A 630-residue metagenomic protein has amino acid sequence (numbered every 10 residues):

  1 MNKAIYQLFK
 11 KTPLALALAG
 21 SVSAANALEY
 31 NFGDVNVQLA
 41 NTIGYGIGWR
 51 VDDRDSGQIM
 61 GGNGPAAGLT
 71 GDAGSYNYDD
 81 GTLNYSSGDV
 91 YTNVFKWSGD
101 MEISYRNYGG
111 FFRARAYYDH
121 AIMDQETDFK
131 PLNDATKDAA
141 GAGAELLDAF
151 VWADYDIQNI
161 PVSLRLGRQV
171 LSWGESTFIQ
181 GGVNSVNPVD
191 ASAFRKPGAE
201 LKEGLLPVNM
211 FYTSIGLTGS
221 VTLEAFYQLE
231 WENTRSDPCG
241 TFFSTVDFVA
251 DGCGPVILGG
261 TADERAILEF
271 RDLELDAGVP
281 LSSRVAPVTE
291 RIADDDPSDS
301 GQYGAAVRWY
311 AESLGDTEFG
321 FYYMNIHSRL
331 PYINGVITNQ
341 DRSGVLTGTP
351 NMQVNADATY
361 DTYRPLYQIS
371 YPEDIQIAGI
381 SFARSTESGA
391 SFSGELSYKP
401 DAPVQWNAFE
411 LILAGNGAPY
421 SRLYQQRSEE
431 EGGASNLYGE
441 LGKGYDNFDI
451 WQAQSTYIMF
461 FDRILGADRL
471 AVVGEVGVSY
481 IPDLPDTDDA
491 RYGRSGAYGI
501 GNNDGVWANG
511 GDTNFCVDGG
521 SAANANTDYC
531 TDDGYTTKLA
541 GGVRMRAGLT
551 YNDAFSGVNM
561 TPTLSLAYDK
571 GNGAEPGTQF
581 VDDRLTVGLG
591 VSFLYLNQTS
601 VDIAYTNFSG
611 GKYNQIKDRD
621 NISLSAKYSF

Functional and structural regions predicted by a protein language model:
N26-L39, D52-R54, M101-G110, W152-R165 (+8 more regions): Short loop/turn motifs that connect adjacent beta-strands in outer-membrane beta-barrel proteins
Y30-N77, G110-A114, P562: Transmembrane beta-strand segments of Gram-negative outer membrane beta-barrel proteins
L39-N41, F112, L164-L166, T213 (+9 more regions): Membrane-embedded beta-strand positions of outer-membrane beta-barrel proteins
Y45-V51, A116-H120, R168-S172, Y227-N233 (+9 more regions): Transmembrane beta-strands of outer-membrane beta-barrel pores
D55-T82, M123-K137, N187-K196, C239-T289 (+3 more regions): Solvent-exposed loop segments that connect transmembrane elements
V90-V94, M324-P331, G389-S393, S397-D401 (+1 more regions): Detector for outer-membrane/organellar transmembrane beta-barrel domains, recognizing the amphipathic beta-strand
R106-C253, G542-R544, T563-S565, G571 (+2 more regions): Outer membrane beta-barrel
D618-F630: Outer-membrane beta-barrel "beta-signal"
